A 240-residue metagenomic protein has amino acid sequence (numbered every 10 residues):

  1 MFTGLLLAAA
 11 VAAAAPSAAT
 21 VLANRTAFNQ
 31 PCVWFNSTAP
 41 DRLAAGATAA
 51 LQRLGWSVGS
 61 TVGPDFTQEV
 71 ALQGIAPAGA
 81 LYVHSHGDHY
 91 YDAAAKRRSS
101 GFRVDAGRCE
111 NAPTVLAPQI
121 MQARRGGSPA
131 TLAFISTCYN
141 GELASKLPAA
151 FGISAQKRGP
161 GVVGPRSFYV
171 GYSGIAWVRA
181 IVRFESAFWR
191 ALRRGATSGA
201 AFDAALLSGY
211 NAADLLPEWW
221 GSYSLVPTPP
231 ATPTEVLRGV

Functional and structural regions predicted by a protein language model:
A15-G107, I135: A domain-level signal for caspase-like cysteine endopeptidase catalytic cores and their zymogen-processing architecture
L54, A76-A80, S128-L132, V163-F168: Loop/turn elements at helix/coil->beta-strand transitions in domains of secreted/extracellular proteins
L72, R124, P160-G161: A general structural signal for stabilizing positions within well-ordered secondary structure
K96-P118, I153-P160: Surface-exposed intrinsically disordered loops and tails
G107-T137: Caspase-like (clan CD) cysteine peptidase catalytic core
L132, S136-V240: Active-site-proximal C-terminal subdomain of hydrolase catalytic domains
